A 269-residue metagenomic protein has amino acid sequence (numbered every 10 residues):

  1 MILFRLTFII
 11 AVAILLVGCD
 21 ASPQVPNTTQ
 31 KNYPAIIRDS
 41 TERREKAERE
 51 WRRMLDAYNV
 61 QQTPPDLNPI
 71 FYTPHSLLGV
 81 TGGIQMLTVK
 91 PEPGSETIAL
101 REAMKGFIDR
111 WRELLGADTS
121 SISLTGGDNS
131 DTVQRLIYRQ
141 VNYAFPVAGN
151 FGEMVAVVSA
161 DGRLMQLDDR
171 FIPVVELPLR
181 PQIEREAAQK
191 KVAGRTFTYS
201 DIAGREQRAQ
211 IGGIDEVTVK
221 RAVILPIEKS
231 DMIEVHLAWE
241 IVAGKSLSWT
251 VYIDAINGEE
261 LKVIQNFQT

Functional and structural regions predicted by a protein language model:
M1-T7: Bacterial N-terminal signal peptides that target proteins for export
L16-G18: C-terminal motif of bacterial Sec signal peptides marking the signal peptidase cleavage site
Q24-T269: Segments that shape or occlude catalytic/ligand-binding pockets
